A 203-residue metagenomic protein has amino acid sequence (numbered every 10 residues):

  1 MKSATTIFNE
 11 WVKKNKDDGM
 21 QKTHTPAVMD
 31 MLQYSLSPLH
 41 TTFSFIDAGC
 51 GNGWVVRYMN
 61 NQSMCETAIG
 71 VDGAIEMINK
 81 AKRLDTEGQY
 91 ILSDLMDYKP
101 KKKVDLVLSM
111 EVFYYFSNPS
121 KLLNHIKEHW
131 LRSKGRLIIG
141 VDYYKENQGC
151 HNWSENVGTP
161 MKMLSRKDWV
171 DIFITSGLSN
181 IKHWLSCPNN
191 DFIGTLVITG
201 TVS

Functional and structural regions predicted by a protein language model:
M1-P38, K145: Conserved class I S-adenosyl-L-methionine
I46-A48, N52-D97: Class I SAM-dependent methyltransferase SAM/SAH-binding core
L108: A conserved beta-strand element that flanks and buttresses the S-adenosyl-L-methionine
S120-K134: A short glycine-rich, Lys/Arg-flanked "PGG" loop and its adjoining helix->strand segment in the class I
K134-D142: Conserved beta-strand signature within the Rossmann-like core of class I S-adenosyl-L-methionine
D142-P160: Short, glycine-/aromatic-enriched active-site segment of Class I SAM-dependent methyltransferases
M161-S176: Short alpha-helix
L178-N189: Conserved S-adenosyl-L-methionine
